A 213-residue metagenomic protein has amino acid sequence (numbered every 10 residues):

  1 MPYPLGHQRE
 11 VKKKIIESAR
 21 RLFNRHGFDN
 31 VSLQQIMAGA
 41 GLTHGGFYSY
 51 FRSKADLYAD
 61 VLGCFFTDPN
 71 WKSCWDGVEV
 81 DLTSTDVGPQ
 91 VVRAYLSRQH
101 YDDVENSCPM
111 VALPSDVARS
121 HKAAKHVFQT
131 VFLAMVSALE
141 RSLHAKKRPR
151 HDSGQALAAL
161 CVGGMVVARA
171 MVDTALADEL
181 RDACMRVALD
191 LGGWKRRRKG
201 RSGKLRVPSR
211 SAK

Functional and structural regions predicted by a protein language model:
M1-Q8, W194-K213: N-terminal intrinsically disordered/low-complexity leader segments
K14, S18-D56, D60: Helix-turn-helix
E17, T85-H100, Q155, D178 (+1 more regions): Amphipathic alpha-helical segments that line or abut small-molecule/effector binding pockets and mediate allosteric
D60, C74-S107: Hydrophobic alpha-helical connector segments
G63-P69: Short, basic, alpha-helical segments at the C-terminal edge of helix-turn-helix-like DNA-binding modules
V87-V91, Y101-Q129: Amphipathic alpha-helical segments used for helix-helix packing
K122-T130, S142-K199, K213: Hydrophobic/aromatic-rich alpha-helical bundle segments in the mid-to-C-terminal region
